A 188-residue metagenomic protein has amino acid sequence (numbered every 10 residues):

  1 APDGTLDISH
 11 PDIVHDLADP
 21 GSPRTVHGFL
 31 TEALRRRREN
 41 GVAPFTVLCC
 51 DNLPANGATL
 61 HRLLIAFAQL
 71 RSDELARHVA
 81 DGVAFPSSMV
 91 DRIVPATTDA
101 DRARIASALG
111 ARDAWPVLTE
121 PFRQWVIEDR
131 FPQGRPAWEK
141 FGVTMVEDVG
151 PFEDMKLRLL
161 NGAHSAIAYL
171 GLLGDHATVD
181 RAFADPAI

Functional and structural regions predicted by a protein language model:
A1-I188: Substrate/ligand-engaging "lid" and interaction regions
